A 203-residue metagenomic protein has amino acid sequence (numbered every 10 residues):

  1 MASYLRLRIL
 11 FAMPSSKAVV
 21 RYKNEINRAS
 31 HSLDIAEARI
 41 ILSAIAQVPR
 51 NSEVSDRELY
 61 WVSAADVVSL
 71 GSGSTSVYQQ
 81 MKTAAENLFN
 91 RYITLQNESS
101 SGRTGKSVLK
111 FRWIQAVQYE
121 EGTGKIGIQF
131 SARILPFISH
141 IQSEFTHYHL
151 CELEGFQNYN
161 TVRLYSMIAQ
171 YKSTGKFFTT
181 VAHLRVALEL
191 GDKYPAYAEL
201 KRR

Functional and structural regions predicted by a protein language model:
A2-R203: Charged, alpha-helix-forming regions
